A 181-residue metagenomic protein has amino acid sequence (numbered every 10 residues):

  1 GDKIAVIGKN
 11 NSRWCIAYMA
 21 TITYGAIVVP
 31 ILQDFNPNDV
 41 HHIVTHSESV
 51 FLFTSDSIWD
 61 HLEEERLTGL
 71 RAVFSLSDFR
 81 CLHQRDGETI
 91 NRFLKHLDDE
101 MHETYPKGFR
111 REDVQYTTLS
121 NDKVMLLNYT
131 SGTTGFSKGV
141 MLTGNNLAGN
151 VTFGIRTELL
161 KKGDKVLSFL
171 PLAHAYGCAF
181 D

Functional and structural regions predicted by a protein language model:
G1-F35: Conserved AMP-binding/adenylate-forming
I4, T21, L52, V124 (+3 more regions): Conserved S/T- and glycine-rich ATP-binding loop of Class I adenylate-forming
G8-N11, L32, H41, L170-H174: Conserved AMP-binding
M19-Y24, A173-D181: Conserved short alpha-helical elements in the N-terminal third of ANL/AMP-binding
T23-E100: Structural core segment of the AMP-binding/adenylate-forming
L94-Y129, F136, L159-K165: Conserved pre-ATP/AMP-binding loop-to-beta segment of ANL
N121, V140-K161, V166-F169, A179: Conserved structural elements of the adenylate-forming
